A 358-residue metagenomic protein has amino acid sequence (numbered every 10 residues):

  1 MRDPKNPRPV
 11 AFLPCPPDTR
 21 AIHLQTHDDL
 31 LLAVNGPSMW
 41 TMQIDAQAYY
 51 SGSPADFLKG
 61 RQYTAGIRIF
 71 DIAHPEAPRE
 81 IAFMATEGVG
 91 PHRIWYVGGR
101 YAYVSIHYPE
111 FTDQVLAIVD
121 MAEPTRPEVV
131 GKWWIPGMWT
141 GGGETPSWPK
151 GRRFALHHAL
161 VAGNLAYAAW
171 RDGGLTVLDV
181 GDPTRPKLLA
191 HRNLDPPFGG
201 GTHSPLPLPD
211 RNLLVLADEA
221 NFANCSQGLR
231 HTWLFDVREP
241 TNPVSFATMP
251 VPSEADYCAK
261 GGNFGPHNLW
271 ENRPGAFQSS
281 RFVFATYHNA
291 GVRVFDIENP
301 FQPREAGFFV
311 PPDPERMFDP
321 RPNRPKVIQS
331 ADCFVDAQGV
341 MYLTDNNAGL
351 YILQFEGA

Functional and structural regions predicted by a protein language model:
M1-A358: Feature marking well-ordered beta-strand scaffolds used for ligand recognition
